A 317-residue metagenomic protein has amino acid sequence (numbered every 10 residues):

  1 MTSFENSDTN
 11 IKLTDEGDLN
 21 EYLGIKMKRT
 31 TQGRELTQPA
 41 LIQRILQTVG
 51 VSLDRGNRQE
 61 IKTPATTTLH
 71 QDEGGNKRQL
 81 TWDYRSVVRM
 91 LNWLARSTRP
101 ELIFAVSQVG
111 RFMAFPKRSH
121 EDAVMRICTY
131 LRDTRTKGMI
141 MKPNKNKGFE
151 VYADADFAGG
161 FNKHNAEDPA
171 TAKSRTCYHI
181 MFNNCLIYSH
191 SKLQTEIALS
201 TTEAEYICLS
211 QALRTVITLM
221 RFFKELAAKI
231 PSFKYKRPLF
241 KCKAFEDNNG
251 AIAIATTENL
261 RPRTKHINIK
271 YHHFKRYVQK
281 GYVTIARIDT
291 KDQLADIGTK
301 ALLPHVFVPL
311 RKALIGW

Functional and structural regions predicted by a protein language model:
M1-I42, Q47-V49, R132-T134, K142 (+1 more regions): Polymerase palm active-site segment centered on the conserved acidic dipeptide of motif C
P39-W317: Divalent metal-binding acidic/histidine catalytic loops
